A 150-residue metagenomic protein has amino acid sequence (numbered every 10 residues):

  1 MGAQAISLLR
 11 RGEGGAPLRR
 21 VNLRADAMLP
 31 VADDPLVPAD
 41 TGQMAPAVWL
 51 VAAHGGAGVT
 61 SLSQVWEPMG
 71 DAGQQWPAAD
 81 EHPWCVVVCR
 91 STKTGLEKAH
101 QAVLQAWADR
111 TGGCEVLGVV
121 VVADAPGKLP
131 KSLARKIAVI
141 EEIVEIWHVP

Functional and structural regions predicted by a protein language model:
M1-V48: Extreme N-terminal, non-catalytic leader segments that precede Walker-type/kinase nucleotide-binding cores
P35-P38, Q64-E81: A short, well-structured beta->alpha microelement
P46-P68: Glycine-rich phosphate-binding P-loop
V51, D124-R135, E141: Phosphate-binding/switch loop-helix module in NTP-utilizing enzymes
G73-S91, V103-A106, R110-V119: Inter-motif core of Ras-like GTPase G domains
P83-A99, D124-L129: Conserved Switch II/interswitch segment of TRAFAC-class P-loop GTPases
H100-L104, L133-K136: "Short basic amphipathic alpha-helical interaction patches in structured regions
I137-P150: Beta-strand-loop-alpha "switch" segments that mediate conformational coupling across diverse proteins
